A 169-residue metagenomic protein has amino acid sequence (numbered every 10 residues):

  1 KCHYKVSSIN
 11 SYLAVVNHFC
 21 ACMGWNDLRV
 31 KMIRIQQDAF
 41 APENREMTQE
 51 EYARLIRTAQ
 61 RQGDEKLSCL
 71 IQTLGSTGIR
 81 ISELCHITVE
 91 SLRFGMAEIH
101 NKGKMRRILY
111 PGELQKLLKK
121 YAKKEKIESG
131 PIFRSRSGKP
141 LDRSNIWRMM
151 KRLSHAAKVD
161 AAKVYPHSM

Functional and structural regions predicted by a protein language model:
K1-E43, R57, A156: N-terminal core-binding DNA-recognition domain of tyrosine recombinases/integrases
K1-V16, Q62-E65, P140-R143, K163-Y165: N-terminal core-binding DNA-recognition domain of tyrosine site-specific recombinases/integrases
D38-R54, G103-E113, I127-S129: DNA breakage-rejoining catalytic core of tyrosine-based enzymes
A41, Q49-I81, E125: Basic, Lys/Arg- and aromatic-enriched nucleic-acid-binding interface segment
R57, R61, I127, W147-M169: Short, basic (Lys/Arg/His-rich) helix/loop patches that form interaction surfaces in the mid-to-C-terminal regions
T77, S82, H86-K120: Conserved tyrosine-mediated DNA breakage-rejoining catalytic core shared by Y-recombinases
N101-K119, S129-K151: C-terminal catalytic core of Y-nucleophile DNA break-rejoin enzymes
